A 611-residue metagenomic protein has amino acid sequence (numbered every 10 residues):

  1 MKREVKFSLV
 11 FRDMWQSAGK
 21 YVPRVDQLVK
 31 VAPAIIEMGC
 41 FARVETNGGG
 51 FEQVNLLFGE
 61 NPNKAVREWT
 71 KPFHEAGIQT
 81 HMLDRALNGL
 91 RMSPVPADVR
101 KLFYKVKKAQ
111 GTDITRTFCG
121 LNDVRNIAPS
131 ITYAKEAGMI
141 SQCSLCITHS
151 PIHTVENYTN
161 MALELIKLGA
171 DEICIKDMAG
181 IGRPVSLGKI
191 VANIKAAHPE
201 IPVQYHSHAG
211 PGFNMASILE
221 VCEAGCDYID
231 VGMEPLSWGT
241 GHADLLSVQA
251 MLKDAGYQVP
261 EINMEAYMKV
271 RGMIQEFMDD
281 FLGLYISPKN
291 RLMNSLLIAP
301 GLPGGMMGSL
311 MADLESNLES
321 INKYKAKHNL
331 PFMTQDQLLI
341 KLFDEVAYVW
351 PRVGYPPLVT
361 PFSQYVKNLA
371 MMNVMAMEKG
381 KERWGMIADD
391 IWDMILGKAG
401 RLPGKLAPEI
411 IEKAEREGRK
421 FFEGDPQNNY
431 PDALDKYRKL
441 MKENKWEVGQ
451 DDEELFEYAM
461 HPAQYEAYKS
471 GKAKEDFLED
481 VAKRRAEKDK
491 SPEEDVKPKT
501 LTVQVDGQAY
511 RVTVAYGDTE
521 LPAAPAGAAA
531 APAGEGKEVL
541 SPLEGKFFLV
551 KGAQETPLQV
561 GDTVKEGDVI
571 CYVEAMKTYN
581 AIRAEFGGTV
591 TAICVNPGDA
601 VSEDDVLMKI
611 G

Functional and structural regions predicted by a protein language model:
K6-D13, A42-T46, I78-R85, T115-R116 (+4 more regions): Hydrophobic faces of well-ordered beta-strands that scaffold small-molecule active sites in alpha/beta enzyme cores
M14, T117, I173, G225 (+2 more regions): Conserved, mostly hydrophobic/aromatic
P33, G48-M161, G180-R183: Active-site beta->alpha loop and helix N-cap motifs at the rims of alpha/beta catalytic domains
I36-V54, K289-L297, G301-A530: Terminal or standalone catalytic/regulatory effector modules within metabolic enzymes and repeat proteins
N157-M161, P211-A224: Catalytic cores of alpha/beta
D177, A224-G241: Glycine-rich phosphate-binding active-site loops on the catalytic face of alpha/beta enzymes
A216, G241, L245, Q249-L252 (+2 more regions): Core active-site phosphate/anionic-ligand binding loop and the adjoining beta-turn-alpha structural block in enzyme
P532-G611: Structured functional modules or segments
